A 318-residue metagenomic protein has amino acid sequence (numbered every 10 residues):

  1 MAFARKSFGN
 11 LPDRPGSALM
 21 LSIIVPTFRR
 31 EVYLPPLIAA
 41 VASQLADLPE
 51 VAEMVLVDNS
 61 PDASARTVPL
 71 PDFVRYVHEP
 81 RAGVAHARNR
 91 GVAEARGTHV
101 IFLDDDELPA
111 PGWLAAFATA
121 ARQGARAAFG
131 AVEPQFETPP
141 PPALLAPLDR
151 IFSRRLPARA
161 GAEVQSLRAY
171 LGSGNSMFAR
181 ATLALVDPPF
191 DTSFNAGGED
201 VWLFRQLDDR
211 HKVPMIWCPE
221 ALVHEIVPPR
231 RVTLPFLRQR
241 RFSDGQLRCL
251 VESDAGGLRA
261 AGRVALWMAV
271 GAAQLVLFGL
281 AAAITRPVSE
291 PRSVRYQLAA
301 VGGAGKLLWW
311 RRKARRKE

Functional and structural regions predicted by a protein language model:
R30-L45: Short, well-formed alpha-helical segments that are part of the catalytic scaffolds of diverse glycosyltransferases
A40, L56-R66, E107: A conserved acidic beta->alpha catalytic loop
V100: Short aromatic/hydrophobic "clamp" motif used to bind/position activated sugar donors
G112-L144: Conserved donor NDP-sugar-binding/catalytic core segment of glycosyltransferases
A131, P147-R168: Short, flexible, basic/aromatic active-site loop/helix in glycosyltransferases
A158-F178, N195-A196: A recurrent flexible, glycine/aromatic-enriched loop bordering the glycosyltransferase active site that acts as
N195-R205: Acidic donor-binding loop at a coil-to-helix junction in glycosyltransferase catalytic cores that engages
Q239-S243, G257-E318: Non-catalytic, C-terminal membrane-associated alpha-helical segments of glycosyltransferases
